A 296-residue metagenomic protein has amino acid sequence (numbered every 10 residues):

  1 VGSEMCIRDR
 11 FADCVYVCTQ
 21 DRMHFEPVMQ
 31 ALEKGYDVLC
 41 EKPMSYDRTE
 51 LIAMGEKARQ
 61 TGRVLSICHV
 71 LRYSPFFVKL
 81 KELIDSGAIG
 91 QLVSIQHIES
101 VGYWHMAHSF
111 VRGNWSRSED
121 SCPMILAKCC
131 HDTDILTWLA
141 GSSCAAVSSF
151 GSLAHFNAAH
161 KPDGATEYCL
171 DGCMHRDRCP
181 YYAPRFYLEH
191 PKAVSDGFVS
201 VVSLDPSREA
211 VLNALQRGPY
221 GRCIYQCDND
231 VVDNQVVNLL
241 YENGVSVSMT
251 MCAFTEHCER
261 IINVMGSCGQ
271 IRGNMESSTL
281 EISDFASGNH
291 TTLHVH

Functional and structural regions predicted by a protein language model:
V1-I7: Short, small-residue-biased leader/transition segments that mark boundaries at the very start of proteins
C6, C14, Q20-D21, F25-R72 (+1 more regions): Beta-strand-loop-alpha-helix segment that lines the small-molecule cofactor/substrate pocket of alpha/beta enzymes
R10: Active-site charged/polar residues at nucleotide-handling catalytic sites that mediate phosphoryl, nucleotidyl
V15-Y16, I95: Receiver (REC) domain switch-region micro-motif
C18-T19, E99: Glycine-rich, N-terminal phosphate-binding loop of Rossmann-like dinucleotide-binding domains
M29-L32, G55, K81, T133-T137 (+1 more regions): Non-transmembrane alpha-helical segments in soluble domains of secreted/periplasmic/extracellular proteins
L71-G221: Predominantly a Rossmann-like dinucleotide-binding segment in NAD(P)-dependent oxidoreductases
G151, N157-H296: NAD(P)-dinucleotide binding in Rossmann-like oxidoreductases
